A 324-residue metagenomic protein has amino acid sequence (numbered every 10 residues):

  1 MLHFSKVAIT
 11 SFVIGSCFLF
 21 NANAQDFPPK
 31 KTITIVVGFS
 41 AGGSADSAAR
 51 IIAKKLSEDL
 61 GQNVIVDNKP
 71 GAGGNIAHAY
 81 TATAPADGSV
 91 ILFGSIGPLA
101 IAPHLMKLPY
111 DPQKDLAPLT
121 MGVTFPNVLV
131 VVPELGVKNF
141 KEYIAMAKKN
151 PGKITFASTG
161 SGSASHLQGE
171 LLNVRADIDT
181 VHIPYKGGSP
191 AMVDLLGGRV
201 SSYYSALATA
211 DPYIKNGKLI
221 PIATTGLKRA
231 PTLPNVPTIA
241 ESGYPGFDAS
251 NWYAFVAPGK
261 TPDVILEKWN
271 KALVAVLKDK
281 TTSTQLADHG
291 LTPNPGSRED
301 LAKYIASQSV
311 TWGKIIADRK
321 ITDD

Functional and structural regions predicted by a protein language model:
M1-I9: Bacterial N-terminal signal peptides that target proteins for export
A8-F18: Bacterial N-terminal signal peptides
A24-D115, K153, S161, D177-Y204 (+4 more regions): N-terminal (or domain-start) structured segment
P29-T32, V174-I178, D263-D324: An extracytoplasmic/periplasmic, membrane-proximal ligand-sensing/linker region
T83-S89, I96, P103-P190, I239 (+1 more regions): Hinge/capping helix and adjacent helix->loop/strand transition within the periplasmic-binding protein
P98-K107, L171-R175, S202-V236, G313: A ligand-binding cleft/hinge motif common to bilobed small-molecule-binding domains
T124, A210-K278, V310: C-terminal lobe and pocket-closing loops of periplasmic/extracytoplasmic Venus-flytrap solute-binding proteins
